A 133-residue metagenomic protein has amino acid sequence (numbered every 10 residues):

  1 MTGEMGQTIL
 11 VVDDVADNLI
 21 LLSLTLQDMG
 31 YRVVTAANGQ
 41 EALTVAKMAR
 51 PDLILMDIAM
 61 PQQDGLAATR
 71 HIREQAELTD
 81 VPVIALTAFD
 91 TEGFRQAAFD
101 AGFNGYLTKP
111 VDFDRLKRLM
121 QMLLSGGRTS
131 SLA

Functional and structural regions predicted by a protein language model:
I20-D28: Charged docking surfaces used in two-component/phosphorelay signaling
G30-A37, V45, L107: Short hydrophobic/Thr-rich beta-strand motif most characteristic of the beta2 strand and flanking loop of CheY-like
A37-E41, D64-R70: Acidic catalytic/metal-coordinating carboxylates
A49-L55: Active-site beta3 strand of CheY-like receiver
M60: Receiver (REC) domain active-site loop signature in two-component systems and cognate sites in sensor histidine kinases
A67, T79, D90-L107, R118: Alpha4 helix (beta4-alpha4-beta5 surface) of REC/receiver domains from two-component response regulators
V111-M120, R128: C-terminal output helix
